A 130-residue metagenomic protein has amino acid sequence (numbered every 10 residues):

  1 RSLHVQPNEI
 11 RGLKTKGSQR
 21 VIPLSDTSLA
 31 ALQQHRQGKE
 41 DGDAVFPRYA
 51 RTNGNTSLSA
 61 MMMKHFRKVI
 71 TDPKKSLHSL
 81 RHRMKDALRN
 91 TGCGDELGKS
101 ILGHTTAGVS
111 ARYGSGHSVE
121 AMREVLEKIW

Functional and structural regions predicted by a protein language model:
R1-Q34: Conserved tyrosine-mediated DNA breakage-rejoining catalytic core shared by Y-recombinases
Q6, S25, P47-R48, G114: Residue-level detector of conserved, well-ordered beta-strand and adjacent loop positions that form binding/recognition
E9, R51, L102-W130: Catalytic-site neighborhood detector that most strongly recognizes the C-terminal catalytic loop/helix of tyrosine
G12-T15, A44, G108-S110: Short small-residue beta-strand/loop micro-motif enriched in glycine and branched aliphatics
S18, G38-K39, I129: Extended, non-catalytic subsegments within catalytic or DNA/protein-binding/adaptor domains
I22, R36-A44, R51-T52, S59-A107: Short, basic (Lys/Arg/His-rich) helix/loop patches that form interaction surfaces in the mid-to-C-terminal regions
